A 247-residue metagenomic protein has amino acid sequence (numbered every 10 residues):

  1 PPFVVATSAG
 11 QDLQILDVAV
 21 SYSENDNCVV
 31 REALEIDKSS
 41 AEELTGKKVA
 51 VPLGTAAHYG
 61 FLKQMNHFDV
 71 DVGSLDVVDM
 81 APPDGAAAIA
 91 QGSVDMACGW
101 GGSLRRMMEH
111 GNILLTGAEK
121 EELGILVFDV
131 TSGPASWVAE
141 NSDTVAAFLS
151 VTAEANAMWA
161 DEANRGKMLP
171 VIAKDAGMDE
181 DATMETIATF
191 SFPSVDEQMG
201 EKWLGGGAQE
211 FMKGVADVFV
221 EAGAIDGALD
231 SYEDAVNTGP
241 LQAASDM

Functional and structural regions predicted by a protein language model:
P1-D71, D76-A81, D95-G101, L114-G117: Short, glycine-/small- and polar/acidic-enriched structural segments that line small-molecule recognition paths
P2, E24, A57, G85 (+4 more regions): Short phosphate-engaging motifs
A6-A9, D37, K47, P52 (+8 more regions): Structured segments of extracytoplasmic/periplasmic soluble domains in secreted or envelope-associated proteins
I15, V77, W159-M168, S231: Surface-exposed patches in mature extracellular/periplasmic domains of secreted proteins
D84-G177: Pocket-lining segment of extracytoplasmic ligand-binding domains
A139-A224: Secondary-structure end/capping motifs
M212-M247: Conserved C-terminal helix/tail region of periplasmic/extracytoplasmic solute-binding proteins
